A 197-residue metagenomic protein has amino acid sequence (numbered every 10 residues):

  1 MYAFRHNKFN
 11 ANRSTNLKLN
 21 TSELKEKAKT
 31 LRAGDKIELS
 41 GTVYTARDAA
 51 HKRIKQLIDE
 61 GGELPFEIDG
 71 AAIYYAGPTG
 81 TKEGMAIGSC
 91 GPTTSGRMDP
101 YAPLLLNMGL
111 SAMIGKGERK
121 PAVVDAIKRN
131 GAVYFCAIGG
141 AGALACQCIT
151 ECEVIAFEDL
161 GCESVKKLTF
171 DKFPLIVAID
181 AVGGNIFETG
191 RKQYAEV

Functional and structural regions predicted by a protein language model:
T15-E23: Short, structured beta-strand/loop micro-motifs enriched in basic residues and often containing a Trp
K25-T30: Short, surface-exposed secondary-structure edge patches
T45-F173: Feature captures the catalytic cores and cofactor-binding loops of soluble hydro-lyases/lyases that act on carboxylate
A102, A178-V197: Active-site/ligand-binding-proximal alpha/beta "capping" segment
